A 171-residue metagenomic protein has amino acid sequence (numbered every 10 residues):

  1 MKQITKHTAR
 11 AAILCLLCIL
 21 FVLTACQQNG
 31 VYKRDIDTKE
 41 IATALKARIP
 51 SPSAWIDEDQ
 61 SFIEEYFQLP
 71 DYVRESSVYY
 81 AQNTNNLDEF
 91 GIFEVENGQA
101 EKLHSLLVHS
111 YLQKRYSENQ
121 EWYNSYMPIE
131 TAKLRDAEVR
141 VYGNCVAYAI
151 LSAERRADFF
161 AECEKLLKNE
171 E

Functional and structural regions predicted by a protein language model:
K2-I13: Bacterial N-terminal signal peptides that target proteins for export
F21-A25: C-terminal motif of bacterial Sec signal peptides marking the signal peptidase cleavage site
Q27-G30: Bacterial signal peptide processing site
S53-D88, K102-L103, I129-R135: Short, compositionally biased low-complexity segments enriched in polar/charged residues
N86-G98: A short acidic-to-branched-hydrophobic micro-motif
L103-L112, F160-L166: Short amphipathic alpha-helices in soluble, non-transmembrane regions that often serve as interface/regulatory elements
S110-R135: An anionic, turn-rich surface loop/hairpin at beta-sheet edges that serves as a generic interaction/coordination patch
P128-E171: A short, solvent-exposed beta-edge/loop patch
